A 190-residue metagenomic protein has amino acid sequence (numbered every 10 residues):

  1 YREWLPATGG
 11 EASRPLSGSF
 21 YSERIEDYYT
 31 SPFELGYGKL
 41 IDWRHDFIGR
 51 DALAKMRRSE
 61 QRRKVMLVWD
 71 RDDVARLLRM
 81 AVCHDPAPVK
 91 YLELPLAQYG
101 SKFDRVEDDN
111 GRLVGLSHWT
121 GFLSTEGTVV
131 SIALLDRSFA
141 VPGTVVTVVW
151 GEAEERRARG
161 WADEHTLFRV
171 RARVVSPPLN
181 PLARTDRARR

Functional and structural regions predicted by a protein language model:
Y1-R190: Conserved, structured C-terminal
